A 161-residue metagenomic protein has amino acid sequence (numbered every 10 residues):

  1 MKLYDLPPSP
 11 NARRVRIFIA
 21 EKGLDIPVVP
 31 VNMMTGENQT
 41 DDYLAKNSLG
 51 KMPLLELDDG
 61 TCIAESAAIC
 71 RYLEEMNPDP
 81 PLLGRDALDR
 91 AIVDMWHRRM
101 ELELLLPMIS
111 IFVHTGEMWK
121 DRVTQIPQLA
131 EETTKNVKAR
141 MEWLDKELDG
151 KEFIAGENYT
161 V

Functional and structural regions predicted by a protein language model:
M1-E131, K135-M141: GST-like domain detector, emphasizing the conserved glutathione-binding G-site in the N-terminal thioredoxin-like
L82-R85, F153-E157: Short histidine-centered beta-strand/loop micro-motifs that create catalytic or ligand/metal-coordination sites
M108-I109, I154-V161: GST superfamily/GST-like fold recognition
W143-A155: Hydrophobic alpha-helical bundle segments that form small-molecule/ligand-binding pockets
